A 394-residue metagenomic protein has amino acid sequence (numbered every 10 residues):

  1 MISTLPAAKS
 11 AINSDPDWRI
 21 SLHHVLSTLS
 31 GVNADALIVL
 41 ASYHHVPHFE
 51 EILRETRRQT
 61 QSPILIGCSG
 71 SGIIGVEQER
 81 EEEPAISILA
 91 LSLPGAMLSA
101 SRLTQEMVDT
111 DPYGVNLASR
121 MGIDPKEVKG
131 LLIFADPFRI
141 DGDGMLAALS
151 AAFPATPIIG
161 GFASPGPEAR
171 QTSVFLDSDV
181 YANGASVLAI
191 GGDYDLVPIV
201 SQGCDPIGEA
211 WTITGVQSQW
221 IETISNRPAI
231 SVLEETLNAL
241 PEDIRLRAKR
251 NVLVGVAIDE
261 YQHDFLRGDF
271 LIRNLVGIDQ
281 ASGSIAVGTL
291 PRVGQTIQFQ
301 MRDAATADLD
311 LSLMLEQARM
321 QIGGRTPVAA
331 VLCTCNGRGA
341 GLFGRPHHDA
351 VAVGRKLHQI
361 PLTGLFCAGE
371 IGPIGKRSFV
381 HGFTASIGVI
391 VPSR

Functional and structural regions predicted by a protein language model:
M1-R58, P63-I64, C68-F343, H347-I360 (+1 more regions): Small-residue-enriched flexible segments
